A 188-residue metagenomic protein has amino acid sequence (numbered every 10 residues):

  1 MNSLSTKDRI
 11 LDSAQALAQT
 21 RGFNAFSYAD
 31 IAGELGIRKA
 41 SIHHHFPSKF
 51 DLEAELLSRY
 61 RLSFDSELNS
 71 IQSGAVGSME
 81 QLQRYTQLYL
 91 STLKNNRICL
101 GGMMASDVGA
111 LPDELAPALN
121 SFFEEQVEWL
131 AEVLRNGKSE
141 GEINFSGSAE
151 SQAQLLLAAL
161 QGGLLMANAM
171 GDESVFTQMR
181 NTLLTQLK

Functional and structural regions predicted by a protein language model:
M1-S5: N-terminal intrinsically disordered/low-complexity leader segments
T6-R9, S13-D51, E55: Helix-turn-helix
Y28, K49, E53, L82 (+3 more regions): A general structural signal for well-ordered alpha-helical segments in protein cores
E55, R59, N69-R97, A149-L156: Hydrophobic alpha-helical connector segments
D65, N95, D113-S139, S151 (+1 more regions): Amphipathic alpha-helical packing segments from all-alpha helical-bundle domains
E80, P117-S121, S139-L155, E173-S174: All-alpha amphipathic helical-bundle segments outside canonical DNA-binding/catalytic cores that form hydrophobic
T92, N136, L156-S174, Q186-K188: Amphipathic C-terminal alpha-helical segment
L93-E114: Amphipathic alpha-helical segments used for helix-helix packing
